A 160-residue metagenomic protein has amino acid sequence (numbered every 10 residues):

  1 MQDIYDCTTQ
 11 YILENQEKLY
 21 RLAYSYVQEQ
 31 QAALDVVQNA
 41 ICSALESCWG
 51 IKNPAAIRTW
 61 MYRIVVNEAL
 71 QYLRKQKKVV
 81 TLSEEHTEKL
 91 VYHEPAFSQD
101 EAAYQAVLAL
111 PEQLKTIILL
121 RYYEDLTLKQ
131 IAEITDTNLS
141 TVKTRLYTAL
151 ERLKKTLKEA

Functional and structural regions predicted by a protein language model:
M1-R21, K115: A short, charge-rich alpha-helical start-of-domain segment used by transcription regulators
Y11, N15, L19, A40 (+3 more regions): Residue-level preference for hydrophobic side chains embedded in well-ordered alpha helices
I12, Y20, Q30-S47: Conserved RNAP core-binding helix
N39-A56, K75-Q76, T156: Sigma70-family region 2
W49-K52, R63-S83, T148: Arg/Lys-rich amphipathic alpha helix in sigma70-family domain 2
V66, T135-E159: DNA-recognition helix of helix-turn-helix
Q71, K78-V107, T127: Internal acidic/polar
I117-R121: A short pre-motif secondary-structure segment
